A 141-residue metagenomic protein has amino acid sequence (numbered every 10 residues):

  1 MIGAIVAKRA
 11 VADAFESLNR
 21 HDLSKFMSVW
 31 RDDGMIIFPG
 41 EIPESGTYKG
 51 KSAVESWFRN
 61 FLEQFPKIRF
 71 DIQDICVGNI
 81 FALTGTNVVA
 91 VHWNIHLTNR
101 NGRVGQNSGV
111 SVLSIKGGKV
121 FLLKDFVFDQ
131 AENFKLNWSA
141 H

Functional and structural regions predicted by a protein language model:
M1-H141: C-terminal and inter-domain tail/linker signature
